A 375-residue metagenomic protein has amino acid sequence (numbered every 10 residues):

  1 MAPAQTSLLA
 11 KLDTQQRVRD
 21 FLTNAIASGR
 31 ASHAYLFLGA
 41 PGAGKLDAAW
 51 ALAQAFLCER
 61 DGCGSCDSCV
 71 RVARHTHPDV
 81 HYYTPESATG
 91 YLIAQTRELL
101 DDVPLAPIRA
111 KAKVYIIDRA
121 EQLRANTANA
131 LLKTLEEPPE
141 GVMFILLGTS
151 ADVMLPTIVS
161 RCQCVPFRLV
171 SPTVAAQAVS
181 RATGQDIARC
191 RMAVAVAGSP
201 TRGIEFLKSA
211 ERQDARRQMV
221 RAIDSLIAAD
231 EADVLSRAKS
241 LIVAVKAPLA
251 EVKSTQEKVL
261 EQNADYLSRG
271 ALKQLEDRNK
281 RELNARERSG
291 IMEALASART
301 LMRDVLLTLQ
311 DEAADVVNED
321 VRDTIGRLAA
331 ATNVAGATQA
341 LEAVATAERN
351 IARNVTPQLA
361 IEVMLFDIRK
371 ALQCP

Functional and structural regions predicted by a protein language model:
M1-N126, K133-E136: Clamp-loader machinery-focused feature within the broader ASCE/P-loop NTPase space
M1-Q54, S68-R71, E140-V142, T149-S297 (+1 more regions): Charged, glycine-rich active-site and insertion segments that engage polyanionic ligands
Y115-D118, L131, V142-G148: Structural recognition of the conserved hydrophobic beta-strand(s) that form the central parallel beta-sheet of P-loop
